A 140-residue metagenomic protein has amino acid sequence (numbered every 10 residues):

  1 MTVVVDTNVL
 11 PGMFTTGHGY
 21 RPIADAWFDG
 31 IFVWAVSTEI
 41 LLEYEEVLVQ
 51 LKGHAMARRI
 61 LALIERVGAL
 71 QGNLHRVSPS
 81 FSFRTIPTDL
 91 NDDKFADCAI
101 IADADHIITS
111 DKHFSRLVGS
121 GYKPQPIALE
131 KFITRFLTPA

Functional and structural regions predicted by a protein language model:
M1-V36: Short, well-structured N-terminal submotif of metal-dependent ribonuclease cores
T2, V33, H106-I107, P124: A residue-level structural signature of the nucleotidyltransferase/glycosyltransferase Rossmann-like core
V9-L10, I40, H113-F114: Alpha-helix capping/helix-boundary segments
F14, L48, V118-G121: Short, flexible helix/strand-to-coil boundary loops that buttress conserved ligand/catalytic motifs in alpha/beta
A26-S82: PIN-domain endoribonuclease scaffold, especially VapC-family toxins
L42-E43, F81-I86, K131-L137: A short acidic, often aromatic-flanked loop/helix-cap motif at beta-alpha or helix-coil junctions that lines enzyme
Q71-I107, K112, R116: Active-site neighborhoods of divalent-metal-dependent phosphate/nucleic-acid chemistry enzymes
A102-H106, K112-A140: Acidic, PIN/NYN-like endoribonuclease modules and their adjacent C-terminal/linker elements
